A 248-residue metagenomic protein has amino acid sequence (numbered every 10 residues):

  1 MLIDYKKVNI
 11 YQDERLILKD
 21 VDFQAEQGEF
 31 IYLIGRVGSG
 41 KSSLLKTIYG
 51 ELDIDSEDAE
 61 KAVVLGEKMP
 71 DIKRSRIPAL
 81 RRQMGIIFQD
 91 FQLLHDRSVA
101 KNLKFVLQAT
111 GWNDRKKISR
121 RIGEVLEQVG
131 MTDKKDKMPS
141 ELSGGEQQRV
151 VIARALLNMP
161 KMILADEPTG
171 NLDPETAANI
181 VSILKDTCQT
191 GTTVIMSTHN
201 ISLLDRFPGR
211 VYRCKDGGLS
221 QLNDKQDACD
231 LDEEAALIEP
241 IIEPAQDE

Functional and structural regions predicted by a protein language model:
Y49: Helix-to-loop junction immediately C-terminal to a conserved catalytic motif
K61-A79: ABC ATPase NBD Q-loop/coupling interface
R97-F105: Short coil-to-helix segment of the ABC ATPase nucleotide-binding domain corresponding to the Q-loop/switch region
K137-S140, N158, T190: Conserved signature/switch motifs of ABC ATPase nucleotide-binding domains
M138-L142, E146-Q148: Conserved ABC ATPase signature
I163-D166: Catalytic Walker B motif of ABC-type/P-loop ATPase nucleotide-binding domains
P174-T176: Helix N-cap at the start of a conserved alpha-helix in ABC-type nucleotide-binding domains
